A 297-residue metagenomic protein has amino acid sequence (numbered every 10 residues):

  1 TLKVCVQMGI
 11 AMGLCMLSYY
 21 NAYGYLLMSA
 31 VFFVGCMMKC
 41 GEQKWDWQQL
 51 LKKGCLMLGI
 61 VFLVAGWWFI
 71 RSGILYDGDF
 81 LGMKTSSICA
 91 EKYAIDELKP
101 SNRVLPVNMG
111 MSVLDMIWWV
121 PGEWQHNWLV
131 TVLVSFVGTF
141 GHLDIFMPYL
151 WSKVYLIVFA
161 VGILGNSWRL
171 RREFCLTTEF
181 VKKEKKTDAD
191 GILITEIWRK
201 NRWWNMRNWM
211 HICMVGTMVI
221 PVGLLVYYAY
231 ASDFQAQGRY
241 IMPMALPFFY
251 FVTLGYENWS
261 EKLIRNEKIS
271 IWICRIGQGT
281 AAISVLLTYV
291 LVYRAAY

Functional and structural regions predicted by a protein language model:
K3, Y25-V61: Perimembrane helix-loop-helix junctions
V4-Y20: Membrane-interface alpha helices of multi-pass inner-membrane proteins
Q7-I10, A30, F62, I194-R199 (+1 more regions): Signature aromatic-anchored transmembrane alpha helix within multi-pass, membrane-resident enzymes that catalyze glycan
C15, G24, D77, Y155 (+1 more regions): Hydrophobic/aromatic-rich transmembrane helices and adjacent perimembrane loops
Y25, F146, L150, I212 (+2 more regions): Membrane-interface catalytic loops of GT-C/OST-like multi-pass glycosylation enzymes that act
S29-M37, G162-R169, H211, V215 (+1 more regions): Transmembrane alpha-helices and membrane-interface helical segments of multi-pass integral membrane enzymes
G35, K52-G162, N166, T288-A295: Membrane-lumen/periplasm interface segments of specific transmembrane helices in polyprenyl phosphate-linked
W118-M218, A245: Membrane-interface anchor segments at the N-terminal boundary of transmembrane helices in multi-pass membrane enzymes
